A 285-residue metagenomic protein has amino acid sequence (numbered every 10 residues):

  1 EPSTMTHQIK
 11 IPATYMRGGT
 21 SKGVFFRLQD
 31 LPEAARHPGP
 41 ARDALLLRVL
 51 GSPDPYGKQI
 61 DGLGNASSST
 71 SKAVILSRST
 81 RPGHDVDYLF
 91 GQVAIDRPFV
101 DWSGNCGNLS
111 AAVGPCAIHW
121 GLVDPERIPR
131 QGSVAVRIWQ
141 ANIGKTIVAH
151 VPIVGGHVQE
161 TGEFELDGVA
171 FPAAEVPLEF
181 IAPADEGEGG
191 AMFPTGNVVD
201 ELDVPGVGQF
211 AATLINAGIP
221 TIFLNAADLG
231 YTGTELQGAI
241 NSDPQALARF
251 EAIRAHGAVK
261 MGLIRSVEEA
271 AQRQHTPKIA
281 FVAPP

Functional and structural regions predicted by a protein language model:
E1-S3: Low-complexity intrinsically disordered segments
M5-P285: A glycine-rich beta-to-alpha transition motif near the start of alpha/beta enzyme domains, typified by
